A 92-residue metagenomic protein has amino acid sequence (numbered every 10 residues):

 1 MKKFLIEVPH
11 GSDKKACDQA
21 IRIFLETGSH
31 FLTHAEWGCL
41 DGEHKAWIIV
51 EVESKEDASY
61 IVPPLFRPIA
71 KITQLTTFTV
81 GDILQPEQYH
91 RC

Functional and structural regions predicted by a protein language model:
M1-C92: Conserved, structured core segments of small domains
